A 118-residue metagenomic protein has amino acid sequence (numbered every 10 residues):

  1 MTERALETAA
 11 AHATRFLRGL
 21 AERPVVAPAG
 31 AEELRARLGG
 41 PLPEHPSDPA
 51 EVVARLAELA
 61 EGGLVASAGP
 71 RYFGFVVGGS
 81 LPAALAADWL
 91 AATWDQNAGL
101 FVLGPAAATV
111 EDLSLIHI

Functional and structural regions predicted by a protein language model:
M1-L90, A106: N-terminal glycine-rich, Lys/His-bearing helix-loop that initiates the first secondary-structure elements of many
W94-V102: Glycine- and acidic
V102-T109, L113: Conserved pre-motif C helix in the palm subdomain of viral-like polymerases
I116-I118: Conserved small/polar residues in nucleotide/adenosyl-binding loops
